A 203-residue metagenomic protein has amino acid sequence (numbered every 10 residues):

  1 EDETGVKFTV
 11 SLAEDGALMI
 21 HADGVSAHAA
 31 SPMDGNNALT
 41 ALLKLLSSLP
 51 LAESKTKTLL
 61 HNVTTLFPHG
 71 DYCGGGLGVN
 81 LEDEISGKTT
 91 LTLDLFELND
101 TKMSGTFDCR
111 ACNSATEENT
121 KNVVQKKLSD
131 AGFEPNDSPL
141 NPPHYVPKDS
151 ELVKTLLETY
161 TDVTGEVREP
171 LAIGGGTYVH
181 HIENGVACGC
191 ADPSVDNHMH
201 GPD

Functional and structural regions predicted by a protein language model:
E1-C112: Midchain, well-structured core segments that form catalytic/ion-binding scaffolds
T4-V6, P50-A52, S129-F133, H181-A187: Short glycine/proline-enriched coil/turn segments at helix->beta-strand junctions
L18-I20, Y145-S150, Y178-N184: Short, solvent-exposed polar/charged micro-motifs at secondary-structure junctions
A27-A30, L140-N141, H198-D203: Short beta-alpha connecting loops at secondary-structure transitions that line or flank enzyme active sites
A38-A41, L152, Y178: Catalytic-loop motifs flanking and including active-site residues across diverse enzymes
D83, K88-T90, N141-P143, P170 (+2 more regions): Generic secondary-structure boundary/loop-capping signal
E97-L98, M103-G175: Substrate-recognition/cap regions that form aromatic- and gly/pro-loop-enriched pockets for small-molecule ligands
N99, E158-Y160, E166-D203: Zn-dependent metallopeptidase/amidohydrolase metal-coordination segment
